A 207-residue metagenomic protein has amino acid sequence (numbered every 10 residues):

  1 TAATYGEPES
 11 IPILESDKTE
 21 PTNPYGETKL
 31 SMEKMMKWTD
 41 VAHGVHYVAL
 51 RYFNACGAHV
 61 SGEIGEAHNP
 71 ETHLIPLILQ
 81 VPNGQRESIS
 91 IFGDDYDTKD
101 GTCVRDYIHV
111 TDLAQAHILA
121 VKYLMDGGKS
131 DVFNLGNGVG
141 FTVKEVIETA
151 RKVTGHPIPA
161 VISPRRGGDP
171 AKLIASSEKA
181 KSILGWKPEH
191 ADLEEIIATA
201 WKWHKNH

Functional and structural regions predicted by a protein language model:
A2, W38, L119-Y123: A generic secondary-structure signal
A3-N54, S61-H73: Catalytic helix-loop patch of NAD(P)-dependent Rossmann-fold dehydrogenases
Y5, C56, V139-F141: Feature marks short, surface-exposed loop/turn motifs that line or immediately flank catalytic pockets and channel
E9, K29, G57, V121 (+1 more regions): Generic alpha-helical secondary structure signal
I13, E33, V60-S61, M125 (+2 more regions): Amphipathic alpha-helical interaction segments
G57-H59, T98: Short, acidic Gly/Pro/Ser/Thr-rich loop/turn segments
L74-H207: C-terminal substrate-binding subdomain of Rossmann-fold SDR/epimerase-dehydratase oxidoreductases
